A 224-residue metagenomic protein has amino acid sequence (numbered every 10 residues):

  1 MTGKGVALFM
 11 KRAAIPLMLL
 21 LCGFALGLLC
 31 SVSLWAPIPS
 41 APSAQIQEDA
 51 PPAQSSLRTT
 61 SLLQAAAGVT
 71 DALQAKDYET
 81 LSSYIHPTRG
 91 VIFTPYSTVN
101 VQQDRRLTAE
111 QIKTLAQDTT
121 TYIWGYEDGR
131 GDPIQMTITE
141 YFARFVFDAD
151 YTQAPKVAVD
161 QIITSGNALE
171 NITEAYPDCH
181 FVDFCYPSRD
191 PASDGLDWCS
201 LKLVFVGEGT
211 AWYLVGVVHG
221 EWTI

Functional and structural regions predicted by a protein language model:
G5-L20: N-terminal Sec-pathway targeting helices
M18-L28: Hydrophobic membrane-insertion alpha-helices, especially the h-region of bacterial N-terminal signal peptides
L28-S40: Hydrophobic single-pass membrane-insertion segments
P39-D71, A75, S83, P87 (+2 more regions): Short, low-complexity N-terminal intrinsically disordered segments enriched in polar/charged residues
I85-R89, P95-S97, D128, Y186-S188 (+2 more regions): A mature extracytoplasmic/lumenal domain signature
I112-K156: Low-complexity, serine/threonine/proline-enriched polar segments
E140, R144, A149-I224: Short beta-strand edge/turn micro-motifs at domain boundaries
